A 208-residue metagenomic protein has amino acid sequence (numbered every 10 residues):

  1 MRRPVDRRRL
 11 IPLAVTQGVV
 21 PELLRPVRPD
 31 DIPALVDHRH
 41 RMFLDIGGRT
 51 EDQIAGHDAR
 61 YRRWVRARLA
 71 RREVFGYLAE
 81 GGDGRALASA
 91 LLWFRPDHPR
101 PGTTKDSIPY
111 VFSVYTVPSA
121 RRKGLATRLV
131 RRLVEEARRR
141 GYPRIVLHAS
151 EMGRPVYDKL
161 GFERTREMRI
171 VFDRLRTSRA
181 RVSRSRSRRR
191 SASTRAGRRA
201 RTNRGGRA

Functional and structural regions predicted by a protein language model:
L23-D37: A short beta-loop-alpha structural element at the N-terminal edge of CoA-dependent acyl/N-acetyltransferase catalytic
F43-W64: Conserved GNAT-fold acetyl-CoA-binding loop/helix
R63-L78, Y110: A short helix-loop-beta-strand connector motif used in the catalytic cores of GNAT acetyltransferases and, in some
L78, R85-F94, Y110, Y115: Conserved beta-strand in the GNAT
D97-R100, V146-M152, D158, E163-T177: Conserved catalytic-core motifs of GNAT/GCN5-like acyltransferases
G102-P118, I170: Conserved acetyl-CoA binding element of GNAT-fold acetyltransferases
A120-R132: Conserved acetyl-CoA pyrophosphate-binding loop and the N-cap/start of the following alpha-helix in GNAT-like
A137-A149: Conserved GNAT acetyl-CoA-binding A-motif
